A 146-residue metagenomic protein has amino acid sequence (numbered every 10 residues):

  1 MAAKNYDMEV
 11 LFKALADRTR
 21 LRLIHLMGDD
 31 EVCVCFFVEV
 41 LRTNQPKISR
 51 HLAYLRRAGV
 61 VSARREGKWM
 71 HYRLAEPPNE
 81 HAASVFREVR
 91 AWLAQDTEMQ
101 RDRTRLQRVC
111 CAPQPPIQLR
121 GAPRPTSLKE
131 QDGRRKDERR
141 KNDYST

Functional and structural regions predicted by a protein language model:
A2, Y6-K47, A53, W69-P78: N-terminal helix-turn-helix DNA-binding core of bacterial DNA-binding proteins
A2-A3, D7, E80-T146: Amphipathic alpha-helical dimerization/coiled-coil segments that flank or bridge DNA-binding/regulatory modules
R18-L21, C33, V61, M99 (+2 more regions): A general structural signal for well-ordered secondary-structure junctions
E39-V40, H51, R65-E66, E76 (+3 more regions): Short alpha-helix boundary/capping motifs
R42-T43, S49, A112, K129: Intrinsically disordered, low-complexity regions enriched for glutamine and histidine
S49, L55, R135: Alpha-helical and His/Cys-centered functional microenvironments
R57-E66, R73-A75: Beta-hairpin "wing" of winged helix-turn-helix
